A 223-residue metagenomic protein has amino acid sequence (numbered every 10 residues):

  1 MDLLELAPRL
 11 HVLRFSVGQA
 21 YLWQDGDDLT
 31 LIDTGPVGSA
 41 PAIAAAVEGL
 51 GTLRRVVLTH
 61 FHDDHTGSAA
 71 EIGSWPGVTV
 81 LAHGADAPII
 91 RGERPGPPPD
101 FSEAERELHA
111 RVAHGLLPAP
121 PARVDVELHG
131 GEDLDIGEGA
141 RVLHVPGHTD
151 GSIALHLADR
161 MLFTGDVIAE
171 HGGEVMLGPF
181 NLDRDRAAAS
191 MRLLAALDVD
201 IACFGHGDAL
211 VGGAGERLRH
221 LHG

Functional and structural regions predicted by a protein language model:
M1-E48, A154-I168: Conserved beta-strand hairpin/beta-sheet module of binuclear metal-dependent hydrolase folds, prominently
R9, W23, D33, I43 (+9 more regions): Divalent metal-coordination and catalytic microenvironments
G18, G38, D63-D64, P88 (+2 more regions): Short alpha-helical
W23-G26, E107-V112, I168-G172: Short, basic/glycine-rich phosphate-binding loops at helix/coil junctions that contact nucleotide phosphates
L29, V37, P118-A119, R123-V126 (+3 more regions): Metallo-beta-lactamase
I43-A45, A69-E71, R94, A158 (+2 more regions): Short amphipathic alpha-helical segments
A45-H129: Active-site HxH/HxHxD metal-binding segment of metal-dependent hydrolases
T79-A82, L218-G223: Core catalytic region of metal-dependent phosphoesterases/phosphodiesterases, especially metallo-beta-lactamase-like
